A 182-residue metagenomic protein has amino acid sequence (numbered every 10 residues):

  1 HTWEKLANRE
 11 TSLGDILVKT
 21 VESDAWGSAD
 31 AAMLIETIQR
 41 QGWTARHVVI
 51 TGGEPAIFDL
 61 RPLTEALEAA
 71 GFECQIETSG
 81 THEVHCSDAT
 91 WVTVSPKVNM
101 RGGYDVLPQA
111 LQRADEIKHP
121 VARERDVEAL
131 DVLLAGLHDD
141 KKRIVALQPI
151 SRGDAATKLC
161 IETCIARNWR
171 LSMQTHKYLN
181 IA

Functional and structural regions predicted by a protein language model:
H1-T90: Conserved Radical SAM active-site core
T11, D15, T44, L107-L111 (+2 more regions): Residue-level signal for well-ordered alpha-helical segments
A25, K118-V121, S151: Short N-terminal micro-motifs specific to bacterial/archaeal maturation and metal-cluster initiation sites
A32-G42, S87-G102, T163-S172, Y178: Structural recognition of alpha->loop->beta junctions
R40-W43, R123-A182: Auxiliary Fe-S-binding modules of radical SAM enzymes
I50-G53, H119, L147-P149: Short glycine-centered, acidic/aromatic-flanked micro-motifs in structured strand/loop junctions that mark active-site
E54-P55, V98, I150-R152: Short histidine/acidic/glycine/proline-rich micro-motifs that form metal- and phosphate-coordinating active-site loops
L60-R143: Radical SAM/AdoMet-radical enzyme domain recognition
